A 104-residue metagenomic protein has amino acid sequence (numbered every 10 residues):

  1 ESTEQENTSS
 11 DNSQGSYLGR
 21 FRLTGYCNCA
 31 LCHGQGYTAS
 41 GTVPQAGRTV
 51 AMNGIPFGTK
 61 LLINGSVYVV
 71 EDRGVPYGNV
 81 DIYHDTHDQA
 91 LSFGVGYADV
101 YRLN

Functional and structural regions predicted by a protein language model:
E1-N104: Solvent-exposed, well-ordered loop and adjacent helix/strand elements within mature globular domains that form
